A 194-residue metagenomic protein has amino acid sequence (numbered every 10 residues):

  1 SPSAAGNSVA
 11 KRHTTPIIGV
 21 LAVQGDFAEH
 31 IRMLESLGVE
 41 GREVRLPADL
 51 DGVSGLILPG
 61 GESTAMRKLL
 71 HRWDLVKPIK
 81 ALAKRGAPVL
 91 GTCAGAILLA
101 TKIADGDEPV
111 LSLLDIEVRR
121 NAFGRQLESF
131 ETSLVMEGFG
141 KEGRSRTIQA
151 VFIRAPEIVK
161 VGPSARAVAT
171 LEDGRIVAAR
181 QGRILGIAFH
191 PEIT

Functional and structural regions predicted by a protein language model:
S1, A5-A10, T15, R120-T194: Amide-donor transfer/coupling interface in amidating biosynthetic enzymes
S1-R72, K77-K84, E142: N-terminal beta1-alpha1 cap of cysteine-dependent amidohydrolase-like domains
V23, A94, F189: Cofactor-binding loop segments of dinucleotide-utilizing enzymes, especially the Rossmann-like FAD- and NAD(P)+-binding
F27, L50, L98, D105 (+3 more regions): Flexible, glycine-rich phosphate/dinucleotide-binding loops and adjacent beta-alpha linkers at cofactor/substrate
G41-R42, V89, I184: Hydrophobic anchor at the start of a short beta-strand that flanks the dinucleotide cofactor-binding loop
D51, P109, R146: Structured loop/turn residues at beta-strand edges in well-structured enzyme cores
L58, G91, I187: Redox-cofactor binding/interface segments in oxidoreductases and associated redox assembly factors
E62-F139: Cysteine-nucleophile active-site neighborhood
